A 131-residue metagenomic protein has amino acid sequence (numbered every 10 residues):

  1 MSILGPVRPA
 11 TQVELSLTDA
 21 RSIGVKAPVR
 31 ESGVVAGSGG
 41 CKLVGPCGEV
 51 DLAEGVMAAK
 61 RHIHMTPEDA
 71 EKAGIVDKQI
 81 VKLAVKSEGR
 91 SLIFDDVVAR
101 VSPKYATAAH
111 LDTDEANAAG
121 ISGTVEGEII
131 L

Functional and structural regions predicted by a protein language model:
M1-P46, D51-K78, A84, D95-V125: Short beta-strand-centered segments at strand-helix junctions
S91-I93: Short coil-to-beta-strand transition motifs
E126-I130: Conserved active-site motif detector
